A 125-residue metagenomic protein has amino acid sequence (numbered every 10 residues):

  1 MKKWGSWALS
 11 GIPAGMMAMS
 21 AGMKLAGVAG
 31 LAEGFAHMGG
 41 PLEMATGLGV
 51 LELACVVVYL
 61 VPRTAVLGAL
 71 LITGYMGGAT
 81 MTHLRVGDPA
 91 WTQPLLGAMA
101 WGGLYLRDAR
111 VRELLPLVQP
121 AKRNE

Functional and structural regions predicted by a protein language model:
M1-G22, L60-E125: Extended, low-polarity transmembrane helix blocks
M19, G40-L60, L67: Core segments of alpha-helical transmembrane spans in multipass integral membrane proteins
M23-G27: Helix-to-loop transition at the C-terminal end of transmembrane segments
V28-A29, L51-L53, Y75: A generic alpha-helix surface/boundary motif
V28-G39, A79-T80: Membrane-interface helix termini and inter-helical loops of multi-pass transporters
G39, L48-V50, G74, Q93-P94: Short hydrophobic/aromatic segments of transmembrane alpha-helices and their interfaces
